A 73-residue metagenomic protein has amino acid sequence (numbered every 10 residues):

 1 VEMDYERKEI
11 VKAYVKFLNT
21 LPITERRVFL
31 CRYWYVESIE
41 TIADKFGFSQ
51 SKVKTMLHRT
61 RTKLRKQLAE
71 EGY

Functional and structural regions predicted by a protein language model:
V1-N19: Acidic, proline/glycine-rich intrinsically disordered inter-domain spacer in sigma factors
P22: ABC transporter NBD signature
E25, E40, D44-E71: DNA-recognition helix of helix-turn-helix
V28-R32: A short pre-motif secondary-structure segment
V36-E37: Residue-level signal for the short linker/turn that defines the boundary of a DNA-recognition helix
